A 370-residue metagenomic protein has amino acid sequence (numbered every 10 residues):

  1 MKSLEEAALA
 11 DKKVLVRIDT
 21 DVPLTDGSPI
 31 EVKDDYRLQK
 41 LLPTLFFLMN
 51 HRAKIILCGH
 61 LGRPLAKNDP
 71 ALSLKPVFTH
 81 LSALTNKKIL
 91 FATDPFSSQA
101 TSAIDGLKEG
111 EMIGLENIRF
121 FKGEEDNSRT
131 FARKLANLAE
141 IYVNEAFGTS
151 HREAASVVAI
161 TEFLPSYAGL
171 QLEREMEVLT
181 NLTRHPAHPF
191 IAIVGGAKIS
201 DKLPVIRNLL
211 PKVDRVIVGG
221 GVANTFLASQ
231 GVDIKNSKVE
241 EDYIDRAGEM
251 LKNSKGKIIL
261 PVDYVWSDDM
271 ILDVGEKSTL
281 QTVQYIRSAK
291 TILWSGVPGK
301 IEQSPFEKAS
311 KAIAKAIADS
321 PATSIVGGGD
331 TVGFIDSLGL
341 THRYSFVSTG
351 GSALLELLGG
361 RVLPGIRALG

Functional and structural regions predicted by a protein language model:
M1-G370: Active-site loop-to-helix "anion-binding N-cap" substructures in soluble metabolic enzymes
